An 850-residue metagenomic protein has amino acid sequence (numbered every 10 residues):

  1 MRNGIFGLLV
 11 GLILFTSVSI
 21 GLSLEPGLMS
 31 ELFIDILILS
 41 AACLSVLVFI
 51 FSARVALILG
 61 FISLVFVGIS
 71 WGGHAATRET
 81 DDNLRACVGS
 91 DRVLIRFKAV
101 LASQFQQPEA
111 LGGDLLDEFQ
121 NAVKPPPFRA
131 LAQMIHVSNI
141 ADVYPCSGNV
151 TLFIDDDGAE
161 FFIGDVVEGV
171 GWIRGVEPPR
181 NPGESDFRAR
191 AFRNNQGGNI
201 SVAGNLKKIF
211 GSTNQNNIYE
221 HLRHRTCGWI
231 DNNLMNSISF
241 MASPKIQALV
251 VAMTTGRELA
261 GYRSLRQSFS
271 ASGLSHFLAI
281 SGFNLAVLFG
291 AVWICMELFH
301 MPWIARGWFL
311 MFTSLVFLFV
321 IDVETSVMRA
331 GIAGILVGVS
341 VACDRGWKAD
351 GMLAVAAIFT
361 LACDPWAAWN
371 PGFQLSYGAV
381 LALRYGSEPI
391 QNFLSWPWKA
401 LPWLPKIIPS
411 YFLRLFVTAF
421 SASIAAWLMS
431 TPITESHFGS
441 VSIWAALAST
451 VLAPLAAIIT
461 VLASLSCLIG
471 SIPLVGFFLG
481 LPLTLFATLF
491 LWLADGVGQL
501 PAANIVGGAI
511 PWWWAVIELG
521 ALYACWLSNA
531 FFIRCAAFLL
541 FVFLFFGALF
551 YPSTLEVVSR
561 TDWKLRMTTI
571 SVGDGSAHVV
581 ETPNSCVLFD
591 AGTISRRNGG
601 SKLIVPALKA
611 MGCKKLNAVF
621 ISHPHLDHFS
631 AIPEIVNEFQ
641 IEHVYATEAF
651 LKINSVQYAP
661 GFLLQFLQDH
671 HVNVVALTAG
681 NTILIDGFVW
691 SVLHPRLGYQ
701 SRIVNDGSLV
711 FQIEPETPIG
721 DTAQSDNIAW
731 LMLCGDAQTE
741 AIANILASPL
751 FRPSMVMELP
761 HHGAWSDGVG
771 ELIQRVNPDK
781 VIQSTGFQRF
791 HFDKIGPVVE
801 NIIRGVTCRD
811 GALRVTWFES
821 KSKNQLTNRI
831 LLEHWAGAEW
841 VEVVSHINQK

Functional and structural regions predicted by a protein language model:
M1-C87, R92-F97, I154, S201 (+5 more regions): N-terminal leader/targeting segments
N3, G7, G11, F15 (+9 more regions): Hydrophobic alpha-helical transmembrane segments in multi-pass membrane proteins
F15, S19-G21, G171, D322 (+6 more regions): Residue-level detector of functionally special positions within alpha-helical transmembrane segments of multi-pass
G27, F153-D165, V170-W172, G183 (+4 more regions): Non-globular, low-confidence helical/coil segments that flank catalytic cores
S30-A42, L375-S376, S449-P454, P511-A515: Alpha-helical transmembrane segments of polytopic membrane proteins
D35-I36, I304-W308, A349-V355, T418 (+8 more regions): Alpha-helical transmembrane segments of integral membrane proteins
S63-H276, G599-P606, K615, L651 (+3 more regions): Membrane-interface helix/helix-cap signal primarily in integral membrane proteins
Q215-I238, L249, R257, L265 (+13 more regions): Hydrophobic alpha-helical segments of integral membrane proteins, encompassing both true transmembrane helices
